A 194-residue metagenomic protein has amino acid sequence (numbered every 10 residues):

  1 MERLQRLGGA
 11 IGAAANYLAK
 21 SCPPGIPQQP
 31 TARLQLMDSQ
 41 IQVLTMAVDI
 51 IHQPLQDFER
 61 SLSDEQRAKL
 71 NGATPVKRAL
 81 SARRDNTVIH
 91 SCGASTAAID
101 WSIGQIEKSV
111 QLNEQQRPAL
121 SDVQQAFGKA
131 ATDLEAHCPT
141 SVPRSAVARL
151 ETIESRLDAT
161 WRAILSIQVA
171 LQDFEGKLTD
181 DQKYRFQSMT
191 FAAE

Functional and structural regions predicted by a protein language model:
M1-E194: Charge-rich (acidic/polar
